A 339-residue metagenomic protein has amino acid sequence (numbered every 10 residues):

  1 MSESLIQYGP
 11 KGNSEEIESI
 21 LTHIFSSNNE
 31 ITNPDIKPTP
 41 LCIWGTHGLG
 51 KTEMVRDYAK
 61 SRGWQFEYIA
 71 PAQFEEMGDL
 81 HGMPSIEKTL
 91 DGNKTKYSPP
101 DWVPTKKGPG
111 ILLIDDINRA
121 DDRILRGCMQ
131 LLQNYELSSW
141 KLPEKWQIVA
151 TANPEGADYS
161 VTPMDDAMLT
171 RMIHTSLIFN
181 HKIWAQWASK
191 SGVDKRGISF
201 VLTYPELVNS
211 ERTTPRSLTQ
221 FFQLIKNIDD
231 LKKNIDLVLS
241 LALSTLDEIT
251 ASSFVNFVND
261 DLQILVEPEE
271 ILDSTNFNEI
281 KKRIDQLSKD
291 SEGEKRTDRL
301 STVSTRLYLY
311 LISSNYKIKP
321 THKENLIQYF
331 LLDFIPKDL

Functional and structural regions predicted by a protein language model:
S2-L202: AAA+ P-loop NTPase catalytic core and its hallmark functional loops
H181, S189-D338: Alpha-helical lid/collar subdomain of P-loop NTPases
